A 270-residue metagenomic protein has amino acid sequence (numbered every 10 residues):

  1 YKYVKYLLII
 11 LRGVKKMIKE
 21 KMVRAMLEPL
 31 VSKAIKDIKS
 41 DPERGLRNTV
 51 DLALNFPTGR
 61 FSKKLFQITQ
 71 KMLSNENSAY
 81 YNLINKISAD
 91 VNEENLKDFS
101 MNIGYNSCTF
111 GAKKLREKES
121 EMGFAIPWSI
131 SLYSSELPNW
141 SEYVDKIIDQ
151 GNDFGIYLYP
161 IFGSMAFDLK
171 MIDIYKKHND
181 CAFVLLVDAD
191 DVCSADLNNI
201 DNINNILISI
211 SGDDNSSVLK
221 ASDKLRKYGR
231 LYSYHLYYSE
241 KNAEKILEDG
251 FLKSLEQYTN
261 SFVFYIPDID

Functional and structural regions predicted by a protein language model:
L7-L83: Long terminal accessory regions outside catalytic cores
G59-S131, D153: N-terminal [4Fe-4S]-dependent radical SAM core
W128-S141, G151-D168, H178-S217, L225 (+2 more regions): Core AdoMet radical
W140-Q150, I246-F251: Short, acidic/polar
I147, I172, A221: Aromatic/hydrophobic pocket-lining residues that form π-stacking "cages" and hydrophobic walls in ligand
D249-D270: A C-terminal junction/extension of Radical SAM enzymes
